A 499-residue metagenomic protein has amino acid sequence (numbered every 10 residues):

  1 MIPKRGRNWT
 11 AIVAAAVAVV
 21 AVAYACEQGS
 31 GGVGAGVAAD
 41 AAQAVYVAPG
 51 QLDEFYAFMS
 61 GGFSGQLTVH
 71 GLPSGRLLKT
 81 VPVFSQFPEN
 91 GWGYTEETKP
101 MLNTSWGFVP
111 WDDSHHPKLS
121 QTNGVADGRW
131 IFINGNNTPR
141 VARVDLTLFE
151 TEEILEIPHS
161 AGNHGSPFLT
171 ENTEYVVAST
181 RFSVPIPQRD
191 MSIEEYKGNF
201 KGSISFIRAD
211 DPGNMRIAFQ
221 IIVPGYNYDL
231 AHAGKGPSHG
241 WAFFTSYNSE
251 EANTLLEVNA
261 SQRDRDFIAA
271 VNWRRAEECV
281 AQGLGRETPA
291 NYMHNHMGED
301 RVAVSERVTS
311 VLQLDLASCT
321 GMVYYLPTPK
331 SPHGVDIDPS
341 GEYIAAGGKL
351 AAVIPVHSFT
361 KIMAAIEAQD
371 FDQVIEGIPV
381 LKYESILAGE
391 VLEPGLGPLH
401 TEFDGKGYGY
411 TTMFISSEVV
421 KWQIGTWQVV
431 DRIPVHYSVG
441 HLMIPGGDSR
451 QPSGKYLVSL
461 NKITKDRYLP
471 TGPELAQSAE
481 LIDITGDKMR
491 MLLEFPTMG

Functional and structural regions predicted by a protein language model:
M1-R5: N-terminal secretory signal peptides that target proteins for export/translocation
R7-V13: Short, hydrophobic alpha-helical membrane anchors of single-pass surface/secreted proteins
V13-A21: Bacterial N-terminal signal peptides
Y24-G499: Predominantly soluble domains enriched in secretory-pathway, periplasmic, or organellar proteins
